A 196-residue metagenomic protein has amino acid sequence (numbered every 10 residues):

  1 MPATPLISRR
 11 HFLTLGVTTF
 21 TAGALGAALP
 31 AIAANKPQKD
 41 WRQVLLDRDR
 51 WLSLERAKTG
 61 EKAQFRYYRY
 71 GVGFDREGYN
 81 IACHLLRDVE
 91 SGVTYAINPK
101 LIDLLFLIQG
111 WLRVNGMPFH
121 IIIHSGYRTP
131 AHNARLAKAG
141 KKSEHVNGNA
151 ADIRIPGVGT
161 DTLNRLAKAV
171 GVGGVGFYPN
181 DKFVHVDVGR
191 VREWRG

Functional and structural regions predicted by a protein language model:
M1-L6, H11-A33: N-terminal export signals
P2-L6, G16, L52-E55, A139-G196: Catalytic cores and adjacent binding grooves of peptidoglycan-active enzymes
G26-K62: C-terminal segment of N-terminal export signals and the immediately downstream linker at the start of the mature
K58-Q64, Y70-G73: Cell wall/extracellular polymer interaction/catalysis modules
Y70-I122: Active-site acidic/histidine clusters and adjacent loop/turn architecture that either coordinate catalytic ions
R76, H124-A150: Short, surface-exposed glycine/acidic/tryptophan-bearing loops
I108-G116, A131, A167-G171: Sec/Tat-exported extracytoplasmic proteins
N115-G126, G174-Y178: Surface-exposed patches in mature extracellular/periplasmic domains of secreted proteins
